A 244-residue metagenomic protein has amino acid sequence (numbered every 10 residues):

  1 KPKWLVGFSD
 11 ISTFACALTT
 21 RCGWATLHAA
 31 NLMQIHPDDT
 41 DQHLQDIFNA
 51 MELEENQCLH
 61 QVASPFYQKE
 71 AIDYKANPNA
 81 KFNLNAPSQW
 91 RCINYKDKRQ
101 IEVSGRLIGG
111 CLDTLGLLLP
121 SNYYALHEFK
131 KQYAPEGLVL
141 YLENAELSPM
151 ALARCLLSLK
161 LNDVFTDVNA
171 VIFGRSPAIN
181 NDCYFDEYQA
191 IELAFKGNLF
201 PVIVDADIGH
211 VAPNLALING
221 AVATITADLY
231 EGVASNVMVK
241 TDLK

Functional and structural regions predicted by a protein language model:
K1, Q100, L107, Q132-A134 (+3 more regions): Solvent-exposed alpha-helices and their adjacent loops that cap or buttress functional pockets in soluble metabolic
K1-R21, A25-M33, L199-V202: Short, acidic/small-residue loops that bind anionic groups at enzyme active sites
V6, V139-Y141, I172: Structural motif
A15, F48, L112-P120, A153-L156 (+1 more regions): Predominant activation on well-ordered alpha-helical scaffold segments within soluble catalytic domains
T20-G23, T40-F48, A216-T224: Short, surface-exposed amphipathic charged segments that create phosphate/polyanion-binding patches used for binding
A25-D113: Conserved anion/nucleotide-ligand pocket segment
R106-M150: Oxyanion-binding "anion nests"
L147-K244: C-terminal active-site/capping subdomain that shapes the small-molecule cofactor and substrate pocket of enzyme
